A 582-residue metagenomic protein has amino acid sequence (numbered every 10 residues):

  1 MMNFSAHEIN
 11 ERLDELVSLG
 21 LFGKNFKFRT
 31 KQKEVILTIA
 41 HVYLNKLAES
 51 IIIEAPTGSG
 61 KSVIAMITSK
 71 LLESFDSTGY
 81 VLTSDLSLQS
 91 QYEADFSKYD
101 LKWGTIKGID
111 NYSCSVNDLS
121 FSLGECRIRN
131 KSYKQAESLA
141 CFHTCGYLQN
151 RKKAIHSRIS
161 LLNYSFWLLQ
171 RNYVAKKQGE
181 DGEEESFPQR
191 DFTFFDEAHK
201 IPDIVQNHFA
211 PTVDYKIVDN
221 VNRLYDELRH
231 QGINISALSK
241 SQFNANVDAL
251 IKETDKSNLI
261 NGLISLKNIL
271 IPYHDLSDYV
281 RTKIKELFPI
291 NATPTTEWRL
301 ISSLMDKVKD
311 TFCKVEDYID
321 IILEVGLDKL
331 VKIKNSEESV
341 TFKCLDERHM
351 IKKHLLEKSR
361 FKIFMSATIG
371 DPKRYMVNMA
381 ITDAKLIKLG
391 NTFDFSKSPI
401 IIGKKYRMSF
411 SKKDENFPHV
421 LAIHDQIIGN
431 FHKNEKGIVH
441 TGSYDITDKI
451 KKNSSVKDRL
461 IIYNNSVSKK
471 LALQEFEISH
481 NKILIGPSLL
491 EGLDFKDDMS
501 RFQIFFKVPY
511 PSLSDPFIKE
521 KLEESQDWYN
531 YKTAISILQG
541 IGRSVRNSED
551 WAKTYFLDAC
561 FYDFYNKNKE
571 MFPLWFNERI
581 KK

Functional and structural regions predicted by a protein language model:
M2-F22, K27, E73-L168, H230-A245 (+3 more regions): A substrate-engagement module of RecA-like helicase motors
N25-L44: N-terminal pre-P-loop "Q-motif" helix
N45-I67: Walker A/P-loop
K70, S90, A94, G146-I159 (+4 more regions): Signature of the SF2 helicase/ATPase Hel1-core->accessory helical subdomain module
L139-I155, R171-E183, P289-I402, Y463-K469 (+1 more regions): A contiguous, basic/glycine-rich beta-loop/short-helix subdomain that forms a polymer-engagement track
K353, I402-G442: Conserved interdomain hinge at the start of the Helicase C-terminal
K404-E415, N464-F564: Conserved RecA-like P-loop NTPase helicase motor core
H440-S466: Conserved helicase motor "Helicase C" RecA-like lobe of SF1/SF2 P-loop NTPases
